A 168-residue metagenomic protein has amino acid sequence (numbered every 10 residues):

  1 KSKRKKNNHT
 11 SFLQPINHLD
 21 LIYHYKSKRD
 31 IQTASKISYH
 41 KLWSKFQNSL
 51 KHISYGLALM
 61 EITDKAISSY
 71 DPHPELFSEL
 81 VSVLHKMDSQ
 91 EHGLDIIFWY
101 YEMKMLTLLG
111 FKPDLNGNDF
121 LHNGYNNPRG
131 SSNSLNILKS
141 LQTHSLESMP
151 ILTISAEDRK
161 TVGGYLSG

Functional and structural regions predicted by a protein language model:
K1-G168: Non-catalytic alpha-helical scaffolds and adjoining flexible linkers that form interface surfaces for assembly
